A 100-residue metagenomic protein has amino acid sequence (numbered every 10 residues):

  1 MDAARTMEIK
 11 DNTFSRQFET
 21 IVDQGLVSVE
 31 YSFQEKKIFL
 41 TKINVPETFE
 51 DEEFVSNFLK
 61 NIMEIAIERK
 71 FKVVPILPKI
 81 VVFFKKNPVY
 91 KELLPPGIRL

Functional and structural regions predicted by a protein language model:
M1-T48, I65-V74, V81, L94 (+1 more regions): Non-catalytic substrate-recognition and accessory regions of acyl/acetyltransferase enzymes
E50-E64: Conserved acetyl-CoA-binding loop-helix of GNAT-fold acetyltransferases
N57, K91-E92: Intrinsic-disorder/low-complexity peptide segments enriched for small residues
K85-K91: Glycine-rich loop at the start of a catalytic domain that most often binds anionic cofactors/ligands
